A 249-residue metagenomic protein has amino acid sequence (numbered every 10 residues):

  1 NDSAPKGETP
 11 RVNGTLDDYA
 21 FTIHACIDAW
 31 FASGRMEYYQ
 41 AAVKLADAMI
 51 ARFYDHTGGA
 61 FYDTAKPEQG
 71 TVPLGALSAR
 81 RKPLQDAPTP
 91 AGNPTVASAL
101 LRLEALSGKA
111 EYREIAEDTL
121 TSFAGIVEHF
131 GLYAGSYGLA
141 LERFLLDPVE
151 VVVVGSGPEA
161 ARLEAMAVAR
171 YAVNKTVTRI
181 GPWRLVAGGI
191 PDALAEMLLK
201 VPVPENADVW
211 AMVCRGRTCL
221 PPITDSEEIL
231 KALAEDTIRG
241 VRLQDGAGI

Functional and structural regions predicted by a protein language model:
N1-I249: Glycan-recognition and catalytic cores of secretory/periplasmic carbohydrate-active enzymes
